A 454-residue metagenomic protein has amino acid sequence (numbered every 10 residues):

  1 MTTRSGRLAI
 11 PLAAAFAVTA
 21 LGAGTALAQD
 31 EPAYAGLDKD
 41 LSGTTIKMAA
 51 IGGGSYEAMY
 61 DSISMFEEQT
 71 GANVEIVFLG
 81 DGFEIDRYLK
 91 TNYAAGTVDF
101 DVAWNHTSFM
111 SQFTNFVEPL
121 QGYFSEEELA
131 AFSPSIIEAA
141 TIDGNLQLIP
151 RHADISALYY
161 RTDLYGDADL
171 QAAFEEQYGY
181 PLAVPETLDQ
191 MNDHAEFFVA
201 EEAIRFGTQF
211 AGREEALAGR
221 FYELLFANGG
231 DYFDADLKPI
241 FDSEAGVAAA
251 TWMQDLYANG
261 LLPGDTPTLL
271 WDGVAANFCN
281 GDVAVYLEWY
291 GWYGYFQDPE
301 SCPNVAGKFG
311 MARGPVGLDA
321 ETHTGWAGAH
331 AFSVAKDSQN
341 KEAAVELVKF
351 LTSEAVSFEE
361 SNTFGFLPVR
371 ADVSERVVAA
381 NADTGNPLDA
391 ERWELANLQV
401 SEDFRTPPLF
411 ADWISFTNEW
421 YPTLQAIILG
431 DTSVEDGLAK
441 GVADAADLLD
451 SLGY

Functional and structural regions predicted by a protein language model:
Q29-D40, A103-Y159, G166, D189-N192 (+3 more regions): Hinge/lid segment of periplasmic solute-binding proteins
P32-L37, G54-N73, W420, L438: Short, polar/charged alpha-helical segment
A33-Y34, D38-D61, E215, P407-D412: Extracytoplasmic "Venus flytrap"
Y34, F309-V316, N362-P422, A426 (+1 more regions): Long, aromatic- and glycine/proline-rich binding clefts that accommodate carbohydrate-like moieties
A58, G166, E202-A203, V348-S374: Periplasmic-binding protein-like
S64-S135, A139-T141, N145-I149, A168-D169 (+4 more regions): Extracytoplasmic "Venus flytrap"/periplasmic binding protein-like
E68, E75, S125-E126, T141-L217 (+4 more regions): Helix-loop-helix "hinge/cap" segment bordering the ligand-binding cleft or interdomain interface
M110, G219-N228, A248-N340, E346: Extracytoplasmic/periplasmic substrate-binding proteins
